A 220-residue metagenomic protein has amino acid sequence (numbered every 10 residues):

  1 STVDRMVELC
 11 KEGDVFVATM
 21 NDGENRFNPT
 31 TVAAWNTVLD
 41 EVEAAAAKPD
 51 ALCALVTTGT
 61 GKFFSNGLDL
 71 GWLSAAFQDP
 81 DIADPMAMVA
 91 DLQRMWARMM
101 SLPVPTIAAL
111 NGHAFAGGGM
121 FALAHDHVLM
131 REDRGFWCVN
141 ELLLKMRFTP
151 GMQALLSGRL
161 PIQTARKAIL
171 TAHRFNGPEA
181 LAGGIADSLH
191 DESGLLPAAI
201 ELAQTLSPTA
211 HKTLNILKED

Functional and structural regions predicted by a protein language model:
S1-T58, A97: Conserved CoA-thioester-binding segment of acyl-CoA-metabolizing enzymes
A51, G59-R94: Glycine- (often His-adjacent) and acidic-residue-rich active-site loop that binds/positions the CoA thioester
T57, D69, F121-L123, A180 (+1 more regions): Hydrophobic/aromatic residues within transmembrane alpha-helices of multi-pass small-molecule transporters
D91-T106: A structural motif corresponding to the C-terminal end of an alpha-helix and its immediate exit/capping segment
M99, A109, F115-A168, A198: CoA-thioester-processing core
A116, A172-E179: Acidic, divalent-metal-coordinating active-site segment for phosphoryl/phosphodiester hydrolysis, typified by short
D126-H127, K167, T171-H173, S188 (+1 more regions): Well-ordered beta-strand positions
M130-G135, A186-D220: C-terminal long alpha-helix characteristic of the crotonase
